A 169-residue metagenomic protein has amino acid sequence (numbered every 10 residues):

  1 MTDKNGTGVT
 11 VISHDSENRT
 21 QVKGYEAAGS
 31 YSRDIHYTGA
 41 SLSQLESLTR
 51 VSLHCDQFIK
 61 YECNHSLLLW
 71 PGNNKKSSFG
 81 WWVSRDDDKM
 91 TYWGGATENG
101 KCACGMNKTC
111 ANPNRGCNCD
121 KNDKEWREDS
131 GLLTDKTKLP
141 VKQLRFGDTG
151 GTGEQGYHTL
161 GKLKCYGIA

Functional and structural regions predicted by a protein language model:
M1-A169: Mature extracellular or lumenal effector domains of secreted proteins and single-pass membrane receptors/adhesion
